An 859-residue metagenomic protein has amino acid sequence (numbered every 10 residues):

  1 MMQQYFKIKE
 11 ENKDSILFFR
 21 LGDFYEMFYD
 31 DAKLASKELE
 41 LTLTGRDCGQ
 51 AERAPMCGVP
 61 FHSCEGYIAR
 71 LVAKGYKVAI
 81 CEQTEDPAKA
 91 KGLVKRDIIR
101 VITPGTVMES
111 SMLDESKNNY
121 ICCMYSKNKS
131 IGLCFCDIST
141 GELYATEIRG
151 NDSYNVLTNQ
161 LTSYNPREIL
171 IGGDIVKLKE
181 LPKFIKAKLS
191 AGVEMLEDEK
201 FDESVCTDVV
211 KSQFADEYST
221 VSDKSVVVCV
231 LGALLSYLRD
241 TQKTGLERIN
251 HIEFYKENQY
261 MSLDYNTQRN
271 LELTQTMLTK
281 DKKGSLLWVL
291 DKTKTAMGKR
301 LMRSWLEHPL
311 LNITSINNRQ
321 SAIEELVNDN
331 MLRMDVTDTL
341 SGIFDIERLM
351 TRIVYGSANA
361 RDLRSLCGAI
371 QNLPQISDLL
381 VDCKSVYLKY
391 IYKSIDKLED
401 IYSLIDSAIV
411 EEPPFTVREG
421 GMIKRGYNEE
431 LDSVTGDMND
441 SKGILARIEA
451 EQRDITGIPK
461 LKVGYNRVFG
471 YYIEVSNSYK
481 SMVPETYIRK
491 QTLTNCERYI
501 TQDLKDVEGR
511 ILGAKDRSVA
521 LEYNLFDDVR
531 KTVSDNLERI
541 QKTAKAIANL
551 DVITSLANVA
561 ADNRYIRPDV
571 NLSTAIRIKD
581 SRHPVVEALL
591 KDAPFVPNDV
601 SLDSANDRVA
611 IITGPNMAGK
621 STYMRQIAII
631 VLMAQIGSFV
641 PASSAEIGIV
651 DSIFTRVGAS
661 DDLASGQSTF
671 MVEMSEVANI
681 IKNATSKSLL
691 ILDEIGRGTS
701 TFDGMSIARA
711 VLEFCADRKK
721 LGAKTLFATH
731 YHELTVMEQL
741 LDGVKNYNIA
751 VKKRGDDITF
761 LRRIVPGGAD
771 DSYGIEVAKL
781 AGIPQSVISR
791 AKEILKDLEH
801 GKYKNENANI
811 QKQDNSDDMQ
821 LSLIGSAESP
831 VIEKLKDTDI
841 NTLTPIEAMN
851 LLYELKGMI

Functional and structural regions predicted by a protein language model:
M1-E325, M334, D338-V354, A358-A450 (+1 more regions): Charged catalytic and DNA/RNA-contacting regions of genome-maintenance and nucleic-acid-processing enzymes
M2, F18, Y29, G58-I68 (+32 more regions): Amphipathic alpha-helical transducer elements in NTP-driven molecular machines
N12-K13, V72-K74, E115-K117, K127-S130 (+12 more regions): Short flexible coil/turn linkers enriched for glycine and charged/polar residues that connect secondary-structure
Y29, K224, K294-T295, W305 (+7 more regions): ATPase nucleotide-binding head domains, primarily ABC-like/P-loop NTPase cores
I68-A73, K77, E168-I171, L301 (+4 more regions): Hydrophobic/aromatic-rich, well-ordered segments within soluble, folded domains that form packed cores
L161, P166-D174, E180, M195 (+3 more regions): Conserved catalytic alpha/beta cores of large enzymes that bind or transform nucleotide phosphates and polynucleotides
D198-V209, M261-S262, M277, G368-R447 (+3 more regions): Amphipathic heptad-repeat alpha-helical coiled-coil/stalk segments that mediate oligomerization, filament/stalk
Y355, N359, A369-N372, R425-G426 (+2 more regions): Charged, surface-exposed helical/loop "interaction arms" that form contiguous linear patches used for dimerization
